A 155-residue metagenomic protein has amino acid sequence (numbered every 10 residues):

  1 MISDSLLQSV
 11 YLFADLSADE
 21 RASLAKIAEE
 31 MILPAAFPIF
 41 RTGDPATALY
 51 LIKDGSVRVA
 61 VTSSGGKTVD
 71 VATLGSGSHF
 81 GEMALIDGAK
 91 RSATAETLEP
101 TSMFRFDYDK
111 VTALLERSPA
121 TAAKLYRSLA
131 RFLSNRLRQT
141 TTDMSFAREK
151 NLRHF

Functional and structural regions predicted by a protein language model:
M1-F155: Cytosolic regulatory regions built on CNB/CRP/Popeye-like sensor folds
